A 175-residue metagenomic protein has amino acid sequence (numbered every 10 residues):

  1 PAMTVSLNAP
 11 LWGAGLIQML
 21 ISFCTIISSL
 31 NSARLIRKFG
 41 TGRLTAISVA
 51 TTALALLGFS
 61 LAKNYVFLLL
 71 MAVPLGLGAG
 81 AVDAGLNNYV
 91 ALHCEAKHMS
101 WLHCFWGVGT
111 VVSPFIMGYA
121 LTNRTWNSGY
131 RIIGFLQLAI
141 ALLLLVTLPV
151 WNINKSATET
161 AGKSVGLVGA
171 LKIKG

Functional and structural regions predicted by a protein language model:
A9-Q18, M99: Juxtamembrane helix-start elements in MFS-like secondary transporters
I21-L30, V111: Residue-level signature of mid-helix packing/kink "hotspots" within the transmembrane helices of 12-pass Major
I27-V66: Conserved MFS/SLC helix-loop-helix module at the cytosolic interface between two early adjacent transmembrane helices
S32, G109-G129: Small-residue (Gly/Pro/Ala) motifs that create kinks and tight helix-helix packing interfaces
A55-F59, L75, L144: MFS-fold secondary transporters
M71-F105: Cytoplasmic helix-loop-helix junction between adjacent transmembrane helices in 12-TM secondary transporters
G129-P149: Symmetry-related core transmembrane helices of the 12-TM Major Facilitator Superfamily/SLC fold
L148-G175: Juxtamembrane intracellular "pre-TM" segments in multi-pass secondary transporters
